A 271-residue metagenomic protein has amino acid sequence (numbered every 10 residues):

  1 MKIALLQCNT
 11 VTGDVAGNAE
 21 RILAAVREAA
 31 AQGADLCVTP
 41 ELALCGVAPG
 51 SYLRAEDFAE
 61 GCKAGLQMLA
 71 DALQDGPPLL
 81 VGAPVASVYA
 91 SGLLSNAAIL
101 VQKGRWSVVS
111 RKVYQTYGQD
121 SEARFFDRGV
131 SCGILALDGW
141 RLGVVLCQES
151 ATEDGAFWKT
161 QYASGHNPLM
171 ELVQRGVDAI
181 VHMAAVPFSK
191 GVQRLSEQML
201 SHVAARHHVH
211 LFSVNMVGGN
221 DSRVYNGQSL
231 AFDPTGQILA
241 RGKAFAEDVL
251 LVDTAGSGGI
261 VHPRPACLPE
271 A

Functional and structural regions predicted by a protein language model:
M1-A271: Enzyme catalytic cores with a strong preference for nitrogen-chemistry domains
